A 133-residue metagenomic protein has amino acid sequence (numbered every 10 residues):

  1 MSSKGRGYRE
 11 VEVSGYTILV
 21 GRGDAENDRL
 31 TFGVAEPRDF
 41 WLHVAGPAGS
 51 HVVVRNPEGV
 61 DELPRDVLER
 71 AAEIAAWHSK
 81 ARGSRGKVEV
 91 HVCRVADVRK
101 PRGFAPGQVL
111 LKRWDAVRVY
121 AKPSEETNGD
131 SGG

Functional and structural regions predicted by a protein language model:
M1-G133: Duplex nucleic acid-engaging cores and interfaces of nucleic-acid transaction enzymes
